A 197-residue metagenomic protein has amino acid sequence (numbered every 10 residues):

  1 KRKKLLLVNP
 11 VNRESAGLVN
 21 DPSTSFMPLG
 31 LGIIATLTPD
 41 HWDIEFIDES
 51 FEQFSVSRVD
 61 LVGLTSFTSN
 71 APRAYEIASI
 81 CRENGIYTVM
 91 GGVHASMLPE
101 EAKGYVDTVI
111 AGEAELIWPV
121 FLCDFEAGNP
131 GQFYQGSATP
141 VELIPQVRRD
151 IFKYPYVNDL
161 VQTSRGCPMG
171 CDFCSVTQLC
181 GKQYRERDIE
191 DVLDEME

Functional and structural regions predicted by a protein language model:
R2-S25, S79: Short glycine-rich His-centered loop
K3-K4, D60, D159, M196: Nucleotide donor/acceptor-binding cores
L6-N9, G63-T65, Q162, S175: Short beta-strand segments
E14, D124-T163: N-terminal [4Fe-4S]-dependent radical SAM core
S15-A16, P72, P119, C171 (+1 more regions): Glycine/Thr-rich phosphate-binding loops of Rossmann-like dinucleotide-binding domains
P22-F26, S69, V109, E113 (+1 more regions): Alpha-helix N-cap and loop-to-helix initiation/capping positions
G30, I34-L143: Glycine-rich beta-alpha loop elements in corrinoid/cobalamin-binding modules across cobalamin-dependent enzymes
P145-E197: Radical SAM [4Fe-4S] cluster-binding motif and immediate context
